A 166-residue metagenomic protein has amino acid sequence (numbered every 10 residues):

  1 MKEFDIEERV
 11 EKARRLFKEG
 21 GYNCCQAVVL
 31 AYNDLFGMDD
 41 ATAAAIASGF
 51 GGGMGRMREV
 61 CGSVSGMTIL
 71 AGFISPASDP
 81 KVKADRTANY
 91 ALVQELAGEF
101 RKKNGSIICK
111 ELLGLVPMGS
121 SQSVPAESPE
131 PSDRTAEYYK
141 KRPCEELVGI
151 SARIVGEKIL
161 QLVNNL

Functional and structural regions predicted by a protein language model:
M1-E19: Polybasic, low-complexity association/targeting segments
K2-F4, A31-G49, Q122-S128: Acidic-glycine-rich active-site phosphate/pyrophosphate-binding loop
R14, G20, D39-A43: Contiguous domain-boundary segments centered on the initiation and propagation of an alpha-helix
F17, G21, Y32, F36 (+6 more regions): Structural signal for hydrophobic packing residues in well-ordered secondary-structure cores of soluble enzyme domains
Y22, F50-I69: Glycine/serine-rich anion-binding loops at beta->alpha junctions that coordinate negatively charged ligand groups
L35-A45, F73-L92, V163: Phosphate-handling active-site elements
Y90-L166: C-terminal binding/interaction regions
